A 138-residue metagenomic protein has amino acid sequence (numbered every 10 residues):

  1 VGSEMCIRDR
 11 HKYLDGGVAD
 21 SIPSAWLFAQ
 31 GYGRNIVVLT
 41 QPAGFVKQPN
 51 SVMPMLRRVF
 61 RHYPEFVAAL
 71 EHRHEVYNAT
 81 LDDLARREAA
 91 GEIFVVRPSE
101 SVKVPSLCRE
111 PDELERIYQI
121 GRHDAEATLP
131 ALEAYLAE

Functional and structural regions predicted by a protein language model:
S3, R8-E138: Patatin-like phospholipase
